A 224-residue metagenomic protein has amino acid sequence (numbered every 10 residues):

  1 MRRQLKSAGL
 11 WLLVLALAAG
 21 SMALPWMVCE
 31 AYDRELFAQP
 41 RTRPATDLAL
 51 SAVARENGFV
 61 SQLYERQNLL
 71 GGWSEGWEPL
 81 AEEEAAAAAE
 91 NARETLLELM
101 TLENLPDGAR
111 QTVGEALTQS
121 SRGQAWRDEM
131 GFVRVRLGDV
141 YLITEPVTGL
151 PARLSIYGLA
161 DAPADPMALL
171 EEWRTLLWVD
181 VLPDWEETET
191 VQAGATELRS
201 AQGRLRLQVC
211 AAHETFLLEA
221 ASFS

Functional and structural regions predicted by a protein language model:
M1-S224: Long, terminal "pre-/pro-" and other extracytoplasmic accessory regions that lie outside the mature folded/catalytic
